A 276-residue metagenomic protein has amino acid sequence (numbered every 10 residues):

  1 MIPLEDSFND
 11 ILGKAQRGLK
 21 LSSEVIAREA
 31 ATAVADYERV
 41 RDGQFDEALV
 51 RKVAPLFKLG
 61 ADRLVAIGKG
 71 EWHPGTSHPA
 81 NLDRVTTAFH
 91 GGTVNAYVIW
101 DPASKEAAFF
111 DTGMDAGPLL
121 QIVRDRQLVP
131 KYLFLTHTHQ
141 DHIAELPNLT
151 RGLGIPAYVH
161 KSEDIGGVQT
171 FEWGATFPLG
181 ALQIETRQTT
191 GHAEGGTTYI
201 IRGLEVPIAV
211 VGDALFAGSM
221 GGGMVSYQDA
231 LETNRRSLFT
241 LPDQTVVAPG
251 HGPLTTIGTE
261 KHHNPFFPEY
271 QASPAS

Functional and structural regions predicted by a protein language model:
M1-L19: A short, Lys/Arg-rich alpha-helix, primarily the initiator
S22-A27, V53: Short alpha-helical "recognition helix" segments of helix-turn-helix
A31-F45: Recognition helix of helix-turn-helix/homeodomain-like DNA-binding domains that insert into the DNA major groove
R41, A107, D115-E185, P207 (+1 more regions): Active-site HxH/HxHxD metal-binding segment of metal-dependent hydrolases
A48-R63: DNA major-groove recognition helix of helix-turn-helix/homeodomain DNA-binding modules
P74-D125, Y199-G212, G218: Conserved beta-strand hairpin/beta-sheet module of binuclear metal-dependent hydrolase folds, prominently
V98, T176-G203: Core dinuclear metal-dependent hydrolase active-site scaffold
A193-S276: Metallo-beta-lactamase
